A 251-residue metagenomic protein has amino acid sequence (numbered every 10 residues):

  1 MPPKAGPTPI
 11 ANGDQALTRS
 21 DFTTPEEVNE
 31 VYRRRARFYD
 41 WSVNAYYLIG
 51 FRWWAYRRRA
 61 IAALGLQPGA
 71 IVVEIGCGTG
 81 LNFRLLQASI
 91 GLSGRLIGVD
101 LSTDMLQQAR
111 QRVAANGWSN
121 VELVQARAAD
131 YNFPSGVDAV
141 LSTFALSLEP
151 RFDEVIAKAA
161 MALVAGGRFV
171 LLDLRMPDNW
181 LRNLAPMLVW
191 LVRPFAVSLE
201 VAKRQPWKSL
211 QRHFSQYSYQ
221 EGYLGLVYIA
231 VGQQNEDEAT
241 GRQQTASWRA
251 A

Functional and structural regions predicted by a protein language model:
D14-G65, L81, L85, Q108 (+1 more regions): Conserved class I S-adenosyl-L-methionine
E26-E27, I49, V170-L226: C-terminal alpha-helical "lid/dimerization" subdomain adjacent to the S-adenosyl-L-methionine
V73-D130: Class I SAM-dependent methyltransferase SAM/SAH-binding core
G91, E149-P150, L163-V164: Helix-to-beta-strand junctions that scaffold the AdoMet/dcAdoMet cofactor pocket in Class I SAM-dependent enzymes
A129-V140: A short acidic, Gly/Pro-enriched loop at the edge of an enzyme's catalytic core that lines a small-molecule cofactor
D138-F152: A short SAM/SAH-binding and catalytic strip from SAM-dependent methyltransferases
D153-A165: A short glycine-rich, Lys/Arg-flanked "PGG" loop and its adjoining helix->strand segment in the class I
H213-A251: Core SAM-dependent methyltransferase catalytic element
